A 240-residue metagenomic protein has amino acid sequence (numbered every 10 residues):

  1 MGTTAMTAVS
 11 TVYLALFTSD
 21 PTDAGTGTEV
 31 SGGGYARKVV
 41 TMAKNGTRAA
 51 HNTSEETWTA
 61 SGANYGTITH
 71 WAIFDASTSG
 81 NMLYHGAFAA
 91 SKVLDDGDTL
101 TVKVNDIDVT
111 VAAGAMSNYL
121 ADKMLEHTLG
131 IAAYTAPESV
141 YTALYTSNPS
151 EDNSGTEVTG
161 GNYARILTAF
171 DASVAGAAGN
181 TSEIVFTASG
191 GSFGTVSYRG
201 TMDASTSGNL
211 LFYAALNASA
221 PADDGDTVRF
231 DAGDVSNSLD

Functional and structural regions predicted by a protein language model:
M1-W71, D75-R199, D203-D240: Small cysteine-rich, disulfide-bonded extracellular modules of the LU/uPAR three-finger superfamily and closely related
